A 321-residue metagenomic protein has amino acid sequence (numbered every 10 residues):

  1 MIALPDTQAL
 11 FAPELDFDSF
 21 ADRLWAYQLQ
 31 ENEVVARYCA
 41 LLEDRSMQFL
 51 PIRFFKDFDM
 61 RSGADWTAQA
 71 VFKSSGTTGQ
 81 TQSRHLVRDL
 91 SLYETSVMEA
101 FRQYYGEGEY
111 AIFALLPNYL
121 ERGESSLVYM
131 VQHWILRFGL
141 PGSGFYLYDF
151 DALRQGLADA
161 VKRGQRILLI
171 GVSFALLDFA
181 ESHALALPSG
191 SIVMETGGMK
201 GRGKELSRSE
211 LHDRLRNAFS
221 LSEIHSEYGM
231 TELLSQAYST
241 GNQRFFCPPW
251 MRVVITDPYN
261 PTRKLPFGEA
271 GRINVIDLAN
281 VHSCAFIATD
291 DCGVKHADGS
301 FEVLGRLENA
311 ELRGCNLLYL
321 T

Functional and structural regions predicted by a protein language model:
M1-P5, L10-W25, E109-Y110, H133-T321: Active-site glycine/GP-rich loop and adjacent strand/helix microenvironment that borders small-molecule binding pockets
E14-L15, S19, Y27-K73, G79-R88 (+1 more regions): Active-site diphosphate/adenylate-binding microenvironment
Q28, S74-T77, L127, L169 (+1 more regions): Conserved S/T- and glycine-rich ATP-binding loop of Class I adenylate-forming
V34-R37, S126, D178-F179: Phosphate- and divalent-cation-binding pockets in alpha/beta enzyme and binding domains that engage nucleotide-derived
V35, V97, M130-V131, L211-L215: Generic structural signal for hydrophobic residues
K73-T81, N118, S173, M230-L233: Ser/Thr-glycine-rich phosphate-binding loops at phosphate-binding pockets of nucleotides, nucleotide cofactors
S83-L86, V97, G123-S126, A180-S182: Short, conserved acidic/polar surface loops in the N-terminal third of protein domains
Y104-Q132, L136: Conserved AMP-binding loop of ANL adenylate-forming enzymes
